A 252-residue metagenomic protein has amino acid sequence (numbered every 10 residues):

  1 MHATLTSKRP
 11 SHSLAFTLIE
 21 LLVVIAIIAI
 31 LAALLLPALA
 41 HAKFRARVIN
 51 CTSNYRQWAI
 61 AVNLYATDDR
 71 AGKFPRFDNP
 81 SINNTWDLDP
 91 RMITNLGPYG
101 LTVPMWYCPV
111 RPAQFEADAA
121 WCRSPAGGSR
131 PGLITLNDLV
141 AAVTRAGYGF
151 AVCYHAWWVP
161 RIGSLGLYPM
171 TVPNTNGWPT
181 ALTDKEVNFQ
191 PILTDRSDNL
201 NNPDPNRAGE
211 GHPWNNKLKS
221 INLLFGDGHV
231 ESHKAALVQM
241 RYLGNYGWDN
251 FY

Functional and structural regions predicted by a protein language model:
M1-S11: N-terminal secretory signal peptides that target proteins for export/translocation
A3, V24, G247-W248: Short, intrinsically disordered/low-complexity patches at protein termini and at juxtamembrane boundaries
T6-K8, I19, K185: Serine/threonine-rich, low-complexity intrinsically disordered segments
H12-S53: Amphipathic alpha-helical segments typified by the pilin-like N-terminal helix that continues immediately C-terminal
I49-Y252: Short, well-structured segments within or immediately adjacent to enzyme catalytic domains that line ligand-binding
